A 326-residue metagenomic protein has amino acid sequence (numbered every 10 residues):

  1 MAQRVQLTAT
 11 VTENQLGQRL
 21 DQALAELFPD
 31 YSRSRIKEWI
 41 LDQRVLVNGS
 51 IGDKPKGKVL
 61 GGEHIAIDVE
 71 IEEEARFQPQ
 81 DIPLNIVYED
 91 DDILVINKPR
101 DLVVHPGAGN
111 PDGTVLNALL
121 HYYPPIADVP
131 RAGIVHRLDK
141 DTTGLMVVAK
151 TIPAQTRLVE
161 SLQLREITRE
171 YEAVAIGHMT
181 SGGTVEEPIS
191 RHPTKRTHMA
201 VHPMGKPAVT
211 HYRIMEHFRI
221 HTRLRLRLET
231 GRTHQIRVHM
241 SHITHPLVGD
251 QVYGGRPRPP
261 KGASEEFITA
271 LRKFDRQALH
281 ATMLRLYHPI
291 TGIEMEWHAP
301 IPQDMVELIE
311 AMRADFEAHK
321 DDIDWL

Functional and structural regions predicted by a protein language model:
A2-L326: RNA pseudouridine synthases
